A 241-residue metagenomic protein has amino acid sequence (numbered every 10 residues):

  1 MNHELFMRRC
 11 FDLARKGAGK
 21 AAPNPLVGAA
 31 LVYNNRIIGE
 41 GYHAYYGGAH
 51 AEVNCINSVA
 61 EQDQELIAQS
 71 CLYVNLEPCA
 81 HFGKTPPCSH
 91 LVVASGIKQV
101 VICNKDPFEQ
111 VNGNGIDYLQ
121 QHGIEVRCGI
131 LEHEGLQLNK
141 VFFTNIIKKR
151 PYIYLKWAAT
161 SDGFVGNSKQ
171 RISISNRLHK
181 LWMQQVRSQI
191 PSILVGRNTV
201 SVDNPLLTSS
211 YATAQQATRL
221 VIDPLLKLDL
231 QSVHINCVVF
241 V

Functional and structural regions predicted by a protein language model:
N2-A22, N145: Short, basic/aromatic recognition patches
C10, G28, C79, L119 (+3 more regions): Residue-level signal for inorganic ion chemistry
P23-L26, Y152-I153: Short, small/polar residue-rich loop motifs at catalytic or cofactor-binding pockets
V27-N35, W157-A158: Short beta-strand scaffold segments in enzyme catalytic cores
L31-E134, T218: Zn2+-dependent cytidine deaminase-like catalytic core
V111-N112, Q137-L138, D229-S232: Short, charged, surface-exposed secondary-structure boundary motifs
L131-I146: Short, structured interface segments
T144-N145, R150, Y154-V241: Active-site ligand-binding patch in enzyme domains
